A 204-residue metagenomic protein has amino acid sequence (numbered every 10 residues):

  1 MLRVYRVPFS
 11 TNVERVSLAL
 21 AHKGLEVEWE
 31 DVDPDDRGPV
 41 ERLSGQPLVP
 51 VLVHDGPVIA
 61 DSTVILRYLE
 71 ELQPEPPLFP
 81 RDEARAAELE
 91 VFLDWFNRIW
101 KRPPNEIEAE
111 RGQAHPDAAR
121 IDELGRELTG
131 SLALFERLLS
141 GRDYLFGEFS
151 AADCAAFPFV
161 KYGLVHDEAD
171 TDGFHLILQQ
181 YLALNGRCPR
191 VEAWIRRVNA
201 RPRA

Functional and structural regions predicted by a protein language model:
M1-T129, E136, L145: GST-like domain detector, emphasizing the conserved glutathione-binding G-site in the N-terminal thioredoxin-like
S10, E83, N185-C188, R201: Serine-centered coil/turn micro-motif
F96-R197: GST-like fold's C-terminal all-alpha helical module
R197-V198, A204: Charged phosphate-binding loop/patch that engages nucleotide di/tri-phosphates or the phosphate backbone of nucleic
